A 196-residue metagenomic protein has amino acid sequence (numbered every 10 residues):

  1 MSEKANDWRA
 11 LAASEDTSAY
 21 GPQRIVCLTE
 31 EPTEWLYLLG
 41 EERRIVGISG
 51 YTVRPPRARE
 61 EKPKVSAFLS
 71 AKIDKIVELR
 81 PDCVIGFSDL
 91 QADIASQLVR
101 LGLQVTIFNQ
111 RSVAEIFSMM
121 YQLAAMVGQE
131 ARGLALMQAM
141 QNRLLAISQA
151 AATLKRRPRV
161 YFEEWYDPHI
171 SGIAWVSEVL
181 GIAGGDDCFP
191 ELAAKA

Functional and structural regions predicted by a protein language model:
M1-A196: N-terminal ligand-binding lobe of clamshell/alpha-beta domains
